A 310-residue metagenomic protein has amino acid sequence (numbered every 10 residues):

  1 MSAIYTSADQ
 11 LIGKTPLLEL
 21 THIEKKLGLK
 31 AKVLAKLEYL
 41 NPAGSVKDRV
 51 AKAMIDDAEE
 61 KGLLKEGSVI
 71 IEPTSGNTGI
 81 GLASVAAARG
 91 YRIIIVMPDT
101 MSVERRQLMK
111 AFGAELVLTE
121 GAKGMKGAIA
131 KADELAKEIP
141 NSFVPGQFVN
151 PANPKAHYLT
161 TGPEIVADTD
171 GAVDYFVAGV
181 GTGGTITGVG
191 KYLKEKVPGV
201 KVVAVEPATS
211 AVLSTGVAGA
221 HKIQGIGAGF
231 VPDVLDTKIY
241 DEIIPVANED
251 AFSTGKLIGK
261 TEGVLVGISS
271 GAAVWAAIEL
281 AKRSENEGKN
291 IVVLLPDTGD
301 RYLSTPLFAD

Functional and structural regions predicted by a protein language model:
M1-D310: PLP-dependent amino-acid enzyme catalytic core
